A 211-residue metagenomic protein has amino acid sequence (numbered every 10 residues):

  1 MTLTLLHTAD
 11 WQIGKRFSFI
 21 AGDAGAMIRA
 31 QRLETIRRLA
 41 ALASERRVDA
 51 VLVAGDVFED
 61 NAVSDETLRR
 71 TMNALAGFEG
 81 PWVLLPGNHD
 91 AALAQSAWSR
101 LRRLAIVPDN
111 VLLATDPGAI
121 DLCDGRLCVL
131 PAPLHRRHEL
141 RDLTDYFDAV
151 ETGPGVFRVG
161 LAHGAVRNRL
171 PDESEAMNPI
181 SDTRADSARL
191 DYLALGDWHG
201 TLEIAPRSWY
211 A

Functional and structural regions predicted by a protein language model:
M1-R70, T152: N-terminal active-site segment of His-dependent metallophosphoesterases
A50, N61-Y210: His/Asp/Glu-rich metal-coordinating catalytic cores of metallo-dependent phosphodiesterases/hydrolases acting on
